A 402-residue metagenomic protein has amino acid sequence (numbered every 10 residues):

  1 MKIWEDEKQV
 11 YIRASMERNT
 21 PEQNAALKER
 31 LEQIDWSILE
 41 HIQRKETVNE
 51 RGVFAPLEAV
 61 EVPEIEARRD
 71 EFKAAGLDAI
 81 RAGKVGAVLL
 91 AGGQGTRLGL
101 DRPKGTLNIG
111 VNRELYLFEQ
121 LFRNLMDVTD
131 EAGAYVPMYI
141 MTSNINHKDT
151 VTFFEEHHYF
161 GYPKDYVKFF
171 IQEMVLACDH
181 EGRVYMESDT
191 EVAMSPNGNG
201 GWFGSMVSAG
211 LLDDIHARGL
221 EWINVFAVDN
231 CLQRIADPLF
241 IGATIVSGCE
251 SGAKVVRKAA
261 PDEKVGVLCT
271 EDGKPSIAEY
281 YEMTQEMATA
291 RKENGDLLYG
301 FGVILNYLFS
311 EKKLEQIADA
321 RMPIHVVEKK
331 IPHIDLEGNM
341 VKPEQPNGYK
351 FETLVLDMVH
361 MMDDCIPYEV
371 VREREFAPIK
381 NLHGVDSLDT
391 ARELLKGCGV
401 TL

Functional and structural regions predicted by a protein language model:
K2-K168, L176, E187-F203, L212 (+3 more regions): N-terminal glycine-rich phosphate-binding loop and ensuing alpha1 helix
E71-K73, I80, A91-G93, V207-S208 (+3 more regions): Short secondary-structure boundary micro-motifs
V88, L107, Y139, K168-F170 (+4 more regions): Hydrophobic/aromatic beta-strand patches that form the interior of the parallel beta-sheet core in alpha/beta enzyme
A91-G92, V228, E311: Residues immediately flanking
Q94, R183, Q285-E286: Short hydrophobic/aromatic-rich motifs at helix boundaries and adjacent loops
L98-G99, D149, H180, R234 (+1 more regions): Generic domain-boundary/flexible-linker signal
F160, K164-E263: Conserved beta-loop-beta/alpha segment of the NTase-like Rossmann-fold superfamily that binds/positions NTPs
G219-N224, L232-A236, I241-T401: Catalytic core of tubulin tyrosine ligase-like
